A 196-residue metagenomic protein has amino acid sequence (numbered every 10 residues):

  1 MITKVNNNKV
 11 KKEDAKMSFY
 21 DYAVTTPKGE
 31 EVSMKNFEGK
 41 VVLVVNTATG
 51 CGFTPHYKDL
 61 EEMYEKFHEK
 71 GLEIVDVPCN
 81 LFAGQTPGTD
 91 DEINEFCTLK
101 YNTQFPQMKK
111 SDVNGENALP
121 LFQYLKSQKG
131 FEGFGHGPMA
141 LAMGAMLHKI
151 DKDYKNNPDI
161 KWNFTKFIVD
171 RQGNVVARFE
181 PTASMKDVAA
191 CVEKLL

Functional and structural regions predicted by a protein language model:
V10-K35, P55: N-terminal "domain-start" segment that seeds a small globular fold
T26, N46-G50: Amphipathic alpha-helical repeat scaffolds
K40-V41, T49-P78, C97-Y101: Conserved helix-turn-beta segment immediately C-terminal to the redox Cys motif in thioredoxin-like folds
H68-G88, Q104-G115: Thiol-based oxidoreductase modules, predominantly thioredoxin-like and allied folds used for disulfide exchange
F96-T98, N102-A183: Thiol/selenol-based redox catalytic cores and closely related redox-interacting motifs
V176-L196: Non-catalytic, surface beta->alpha helical segment in thiol-disulfide oxidoreductase systems
